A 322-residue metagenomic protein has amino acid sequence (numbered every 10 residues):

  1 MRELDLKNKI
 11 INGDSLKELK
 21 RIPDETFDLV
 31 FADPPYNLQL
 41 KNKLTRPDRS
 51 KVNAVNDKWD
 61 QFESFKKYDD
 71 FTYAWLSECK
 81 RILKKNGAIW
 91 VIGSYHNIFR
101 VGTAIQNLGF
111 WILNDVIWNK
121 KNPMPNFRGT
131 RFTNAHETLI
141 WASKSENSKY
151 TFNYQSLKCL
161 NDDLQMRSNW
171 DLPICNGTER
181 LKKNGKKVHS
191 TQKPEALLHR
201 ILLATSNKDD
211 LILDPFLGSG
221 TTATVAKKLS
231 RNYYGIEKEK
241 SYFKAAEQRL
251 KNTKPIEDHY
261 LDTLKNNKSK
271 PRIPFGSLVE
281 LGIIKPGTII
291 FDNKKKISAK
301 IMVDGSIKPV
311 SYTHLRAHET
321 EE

Functional and structural regions predicted by a protein language model:
R2-I236, S241: Core catalytic lobe of class I
K9-E18, K254-K270: S-adenosyl-L-methionine
E237, L250-N252: Catalytic-site neighborhood detector that most strongly recognizes the C-terminal catalytic loop/helix of tyrosine
A246: Conserved SAM-binding loop
T263-I301: Basic, amphipathic alpha-helix used for nucleic-acid engagement in HTH/winged-helix/SANT-Myb modules and analogous
V303-S311: Short, amphipathic alpha-helical "recognition" segments used to contact nucleic acids or chromatin
T313-E322: Conserved small/polar residues in nucleotide/adenosyl-binding loops
